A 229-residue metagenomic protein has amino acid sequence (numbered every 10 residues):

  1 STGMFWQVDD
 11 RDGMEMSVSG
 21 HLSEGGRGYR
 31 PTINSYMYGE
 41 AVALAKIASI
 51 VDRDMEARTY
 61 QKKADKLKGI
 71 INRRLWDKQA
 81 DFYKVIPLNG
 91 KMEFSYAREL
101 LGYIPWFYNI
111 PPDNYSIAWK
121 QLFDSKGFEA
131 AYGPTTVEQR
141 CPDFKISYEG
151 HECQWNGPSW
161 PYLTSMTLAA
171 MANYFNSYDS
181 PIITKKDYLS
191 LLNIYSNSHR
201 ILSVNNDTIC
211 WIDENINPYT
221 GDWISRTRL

Functional and structural regions predicted by a protein language model:
S1-V8, R30-Y38, S95, E99 (+3 more regions): Aromatic-rich carbohydrate-recognition surfaces in CAZymes
S1-Y29, G69-S159, S196-L229: Extended glycan-interaction surfaces of carbohydrate-active proteins
G25, T32, D52-K62, W155 (+2 more regions): A structural signal for alpha-helical segments
P31-S35, A41-I70, A80, P87: C-terminal transactivation domains of fungal Zn(2)-Cys(6)
S35-D54, I104-Y115, S165-I182: Well-ordered alpha-helical scaffold segments within catalytic/enzyme domains
A57-L75, Y188-H199: Short amphipathic alpha-helical coiled-coil/interface segments
